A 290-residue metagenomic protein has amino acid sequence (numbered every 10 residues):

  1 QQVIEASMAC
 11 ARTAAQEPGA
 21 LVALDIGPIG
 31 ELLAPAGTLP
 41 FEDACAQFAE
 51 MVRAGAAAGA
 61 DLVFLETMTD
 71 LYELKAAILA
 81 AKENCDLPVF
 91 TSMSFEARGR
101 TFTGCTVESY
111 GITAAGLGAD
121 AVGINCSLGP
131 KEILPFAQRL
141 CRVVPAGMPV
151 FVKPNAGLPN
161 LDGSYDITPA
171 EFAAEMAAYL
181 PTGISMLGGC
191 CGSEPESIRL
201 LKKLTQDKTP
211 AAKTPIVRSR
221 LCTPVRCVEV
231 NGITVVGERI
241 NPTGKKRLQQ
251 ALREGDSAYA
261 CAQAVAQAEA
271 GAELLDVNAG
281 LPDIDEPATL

Functional and structural regions predicted by a protein language model:
Q1-L290: Domain-level signal for soluble alpha/beta catalytic cores
